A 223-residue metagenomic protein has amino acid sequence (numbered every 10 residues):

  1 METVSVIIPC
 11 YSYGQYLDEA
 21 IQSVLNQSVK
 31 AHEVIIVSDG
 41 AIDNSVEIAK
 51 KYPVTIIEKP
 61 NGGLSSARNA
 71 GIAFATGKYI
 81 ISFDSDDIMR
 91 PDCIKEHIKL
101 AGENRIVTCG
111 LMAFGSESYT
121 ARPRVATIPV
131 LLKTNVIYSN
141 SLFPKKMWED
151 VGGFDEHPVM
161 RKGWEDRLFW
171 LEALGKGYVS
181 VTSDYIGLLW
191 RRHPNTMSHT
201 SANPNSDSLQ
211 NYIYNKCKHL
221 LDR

Functional and structural regions predicted by a protein language model:
M1-S23: N-proximal low-complexity "stem/linker" segments adjacent to membrane-targeting elements
Q22-A31: Short, acidic, metal-binding catalytic loop of nucleotide-sugar glycosyltransferases
S38-E47, D84: A conserved acidic beta->alpha catalytic loop
S45, R68, M89-I94, S118: Acidic donor-diphosphate engagement hotspot in glycosyltransferases and nucleotidyltransferases that stabilizes
K59-A75: Glycine-rich, basic loop-to-helix element that forms the pyrophosphate-binding segment of sugar-nucleotide handling
I80: Short aromatic/hydrophobic "clamp" motif used to bind/position activated sugar donors
D92-T120: Conserved donor NDP-sugar-binding/catalytic core segment of glycosyltransferases
I128-L209: Conserved nucleotide-sugar donor-binding catalytic segment
